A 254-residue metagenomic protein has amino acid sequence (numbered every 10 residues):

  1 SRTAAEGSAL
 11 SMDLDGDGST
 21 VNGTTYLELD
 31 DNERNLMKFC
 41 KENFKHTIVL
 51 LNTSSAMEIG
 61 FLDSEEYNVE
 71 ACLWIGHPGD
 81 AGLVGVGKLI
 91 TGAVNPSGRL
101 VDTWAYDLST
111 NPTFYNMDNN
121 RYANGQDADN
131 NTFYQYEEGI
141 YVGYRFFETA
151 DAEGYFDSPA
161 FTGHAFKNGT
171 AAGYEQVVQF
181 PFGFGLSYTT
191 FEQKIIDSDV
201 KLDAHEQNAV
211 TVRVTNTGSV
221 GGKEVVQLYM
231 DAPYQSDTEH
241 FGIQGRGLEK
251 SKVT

Functional and structural regions predicted by a protein language model:
S1-T254: C-terminal non-catalytic regions of proteins with extracellular/luminal or membrane-system context
